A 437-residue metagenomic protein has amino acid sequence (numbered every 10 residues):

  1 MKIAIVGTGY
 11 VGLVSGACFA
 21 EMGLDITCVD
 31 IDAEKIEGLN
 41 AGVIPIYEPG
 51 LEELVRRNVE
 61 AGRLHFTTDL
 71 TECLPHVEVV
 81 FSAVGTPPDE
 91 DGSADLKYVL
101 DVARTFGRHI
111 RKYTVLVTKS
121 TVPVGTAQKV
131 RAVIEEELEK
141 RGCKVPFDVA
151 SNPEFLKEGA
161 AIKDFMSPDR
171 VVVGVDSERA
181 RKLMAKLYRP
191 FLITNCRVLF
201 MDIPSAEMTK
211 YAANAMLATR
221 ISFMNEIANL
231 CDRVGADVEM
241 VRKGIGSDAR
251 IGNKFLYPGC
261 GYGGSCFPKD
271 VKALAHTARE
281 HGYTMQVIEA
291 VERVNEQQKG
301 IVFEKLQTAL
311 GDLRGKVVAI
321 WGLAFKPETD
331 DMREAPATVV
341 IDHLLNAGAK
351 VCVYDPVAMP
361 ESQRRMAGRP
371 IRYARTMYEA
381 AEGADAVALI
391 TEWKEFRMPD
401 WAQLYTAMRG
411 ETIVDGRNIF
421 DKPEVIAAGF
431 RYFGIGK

Functional and structural regions predicted by a protein language model:
M1-K437: Structural/interface elements that position substrates and couple domains in central-metabolism enzymes
